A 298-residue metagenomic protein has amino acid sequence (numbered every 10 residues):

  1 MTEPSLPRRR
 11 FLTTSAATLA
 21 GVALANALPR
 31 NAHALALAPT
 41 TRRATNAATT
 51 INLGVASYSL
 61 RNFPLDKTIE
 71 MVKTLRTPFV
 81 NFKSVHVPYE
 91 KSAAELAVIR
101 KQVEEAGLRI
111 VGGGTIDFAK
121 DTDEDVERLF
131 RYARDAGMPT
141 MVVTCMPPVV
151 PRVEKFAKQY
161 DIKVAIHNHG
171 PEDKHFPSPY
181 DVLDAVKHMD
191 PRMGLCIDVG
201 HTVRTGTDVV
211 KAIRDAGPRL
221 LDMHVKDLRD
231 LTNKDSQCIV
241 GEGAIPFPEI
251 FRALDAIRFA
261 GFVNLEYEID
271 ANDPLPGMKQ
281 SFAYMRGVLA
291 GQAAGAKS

Functional and structural regions predicted by a protein language model:
T2-N52, F63-K73, F176-I197, V203-S298: Histidine-acidic metal/acid-base catalytic patches
S15-A17, G21-L24, D66-I69, H86 (+4 more regions): Active-site acidic/histidine proton-transfer and metal-coordination neighborhood in alpha/beta enzyme cores
T50-L53, S57-Y58, T77: Helix-coil boundary/capping segments in enzymes
V55, F82, V143, I166 (+3 more regions): Conserved beta-strand positions
V55-P64, S84-Y89: Extracytoplasmic "Venus flytrap"
P78, R109, P139-T140, L221 (+1 more regions): Short acidic/polar active-site loop segments enriched in Thr and Asp
N81-V98: Glycine-rich, proline-tolerant flexible connector loops at the mouths of alpha/beta enzymes
